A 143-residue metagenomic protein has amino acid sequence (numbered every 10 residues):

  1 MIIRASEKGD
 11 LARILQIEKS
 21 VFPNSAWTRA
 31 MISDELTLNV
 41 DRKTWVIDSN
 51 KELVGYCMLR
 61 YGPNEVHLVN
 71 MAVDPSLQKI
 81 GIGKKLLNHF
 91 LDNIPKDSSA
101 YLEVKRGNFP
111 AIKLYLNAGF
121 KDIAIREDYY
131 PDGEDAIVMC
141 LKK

Functional and structural regions predicted by a protein language model:
M1-I3: Extreme N-terminal starter segment of soluble prokaryotic enzymes
A5-S76, L87-N93, K142: Acetyl-CoA-dependent GNAT
D74, Q78, K105-G107: Residue-level recognition of the GNAT/N-acetyltransferase active site
K79-D92, I112-N117: Conserved acetyl-CoA-binding loop-helix of GNAT-fold acetyltransferases
G83, L87, N108-A111, D128-G133: Short glycine/proline-centered loop/turn elements that form peptide/ligand docking sites
N93-K105: Conserved GNAT acetyl-CoA-binding A-motif
Y101-E103, L116, K121-I137: Conserved catalytic-core motifs of GNAT/GCN5-like acyltransferases
